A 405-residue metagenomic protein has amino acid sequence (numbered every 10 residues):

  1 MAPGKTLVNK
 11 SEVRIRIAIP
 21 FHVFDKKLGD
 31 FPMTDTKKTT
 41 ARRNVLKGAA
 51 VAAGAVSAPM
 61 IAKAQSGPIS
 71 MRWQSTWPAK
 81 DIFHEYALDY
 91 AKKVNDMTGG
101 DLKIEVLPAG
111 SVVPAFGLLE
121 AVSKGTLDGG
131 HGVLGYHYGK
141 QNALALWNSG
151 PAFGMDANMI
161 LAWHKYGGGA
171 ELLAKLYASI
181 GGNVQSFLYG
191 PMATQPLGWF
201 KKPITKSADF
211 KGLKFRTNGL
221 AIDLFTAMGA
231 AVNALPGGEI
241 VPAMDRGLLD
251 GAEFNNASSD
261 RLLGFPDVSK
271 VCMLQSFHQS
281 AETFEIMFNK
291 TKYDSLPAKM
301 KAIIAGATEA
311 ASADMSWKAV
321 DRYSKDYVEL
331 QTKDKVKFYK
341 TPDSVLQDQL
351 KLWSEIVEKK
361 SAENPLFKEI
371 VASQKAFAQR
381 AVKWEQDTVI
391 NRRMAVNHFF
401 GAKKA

Functional and structural regions predicted by a protein language model:
M1-A41, A53: N-terminal secretory signal peptides
G29, T34-I160, A178-A405: N-terminal secretory/targeting leader peptides
N158-L172: A gly/proline- and charged-residue-enriched helix-loop-helix capping module
